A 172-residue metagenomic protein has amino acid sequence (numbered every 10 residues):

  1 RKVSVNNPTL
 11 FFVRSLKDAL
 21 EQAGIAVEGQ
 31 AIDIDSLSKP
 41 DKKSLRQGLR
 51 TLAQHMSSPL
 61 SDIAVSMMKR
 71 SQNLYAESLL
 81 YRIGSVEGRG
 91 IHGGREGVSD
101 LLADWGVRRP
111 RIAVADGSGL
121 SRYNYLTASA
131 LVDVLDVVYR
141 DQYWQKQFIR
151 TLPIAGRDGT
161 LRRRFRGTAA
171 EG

Functional and structural regions predicted by a protein language model:
R1-Q147: A small/polar active-site loop signature that marks catalytic segments
P40-S44, D104, I154-R164: Short, mixed-charge aromatic SLiMs
R50-Q54, R163-G172: Short, Gly/Ser/Thr-enriched beta-strand-loop segments that form substrate-interacting elements of hydrolase/peptidase
W144-G159, G167-T168: Active/binding-pocket-proximal capping segment
